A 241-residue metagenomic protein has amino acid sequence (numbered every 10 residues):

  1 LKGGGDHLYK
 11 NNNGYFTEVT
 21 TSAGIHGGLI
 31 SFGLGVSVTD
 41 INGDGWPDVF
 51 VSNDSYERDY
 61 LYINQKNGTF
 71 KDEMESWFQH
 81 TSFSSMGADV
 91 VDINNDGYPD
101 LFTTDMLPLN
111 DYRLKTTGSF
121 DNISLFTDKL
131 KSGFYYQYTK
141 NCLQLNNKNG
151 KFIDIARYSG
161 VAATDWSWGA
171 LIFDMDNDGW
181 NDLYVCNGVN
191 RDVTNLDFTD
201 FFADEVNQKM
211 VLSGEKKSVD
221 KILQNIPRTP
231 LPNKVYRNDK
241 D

Functional and structural regions predicted by a protein language model:
L1-D241: Acidic, glycine/proline-rich Ca2+-coordinating loop motifs
